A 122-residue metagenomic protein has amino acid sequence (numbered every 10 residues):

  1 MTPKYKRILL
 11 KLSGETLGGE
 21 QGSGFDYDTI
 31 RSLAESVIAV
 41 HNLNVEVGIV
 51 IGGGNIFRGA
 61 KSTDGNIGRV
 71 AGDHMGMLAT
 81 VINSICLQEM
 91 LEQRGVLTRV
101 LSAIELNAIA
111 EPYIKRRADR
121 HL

Functional and structural regions predicted by a protein language model:
M1-E46: N-terminal glycine-/serine-/threonine-rich phosphate-binding loop
L9-S13, I51-G52, L101: Short beta-strand segments
L12-G18, K61-G68: A short small-residue
T16-G18, N55-G59, N107-A108: Short, active-site-adjacent cap segments at secondary-structure transitions
G22, I30, K61-S62, E111: Short capping/connector residues at structural and topological boundaries
R31-S32, A39-H41, E46-V47, I51-A60 (+1 more regions): N-terminal active-site beta-alpha-beta segment that forms phosphate/nucleotide-binding and substrate-recognition loops
S62-L122: Ligand-binding beta-strand-loop-alpha-helix segment within the catalytic cores of soluble metabolic enzymes
